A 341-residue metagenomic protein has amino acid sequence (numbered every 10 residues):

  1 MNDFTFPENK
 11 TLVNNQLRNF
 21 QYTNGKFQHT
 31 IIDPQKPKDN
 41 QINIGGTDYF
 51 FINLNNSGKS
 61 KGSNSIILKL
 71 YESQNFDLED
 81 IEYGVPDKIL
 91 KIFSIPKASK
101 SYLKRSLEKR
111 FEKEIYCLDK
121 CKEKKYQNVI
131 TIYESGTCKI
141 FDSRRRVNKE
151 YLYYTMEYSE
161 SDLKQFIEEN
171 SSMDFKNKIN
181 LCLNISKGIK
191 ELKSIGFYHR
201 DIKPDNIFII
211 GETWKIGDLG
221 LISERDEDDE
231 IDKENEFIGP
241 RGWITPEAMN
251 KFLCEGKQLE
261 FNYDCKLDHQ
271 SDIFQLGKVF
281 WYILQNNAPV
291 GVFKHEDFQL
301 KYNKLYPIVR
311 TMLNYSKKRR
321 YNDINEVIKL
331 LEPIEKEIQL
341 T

Functional and structural regions predicted by a protein language model:
M1-N56: Juxta-kinase regulatory segment immediately upstream of eukaryotic protein kinase catalytic domains
I66-Y116: ATP-binding glycine-rich loop module of kinase domains
K122-R144: Conserved HxN/HPN-centered segment at the entrance to the catalytic loop of eukaryotic protein kinase-like domains
R146-D162: Conserved short submotifs of the Hanks-type protein kinase catalytic core that shape the nucleotide-binding pocket
L163-M173: AlphaC helix of the protein kinase catalytic domain
L181-C182: Activation segment signature within eukaryotic-like protein kinase domains
K193-I209: Catalytic-loop of the protein kinase fold
I210-W243: Activation segment/activation loop of eukaryotic-type protein kinase catalytic domains
